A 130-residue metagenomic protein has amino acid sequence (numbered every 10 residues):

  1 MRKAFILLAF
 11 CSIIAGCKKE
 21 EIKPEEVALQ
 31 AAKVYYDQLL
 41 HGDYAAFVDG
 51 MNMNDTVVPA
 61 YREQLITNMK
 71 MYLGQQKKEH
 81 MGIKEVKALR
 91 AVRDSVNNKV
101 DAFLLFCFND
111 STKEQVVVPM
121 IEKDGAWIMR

Functional and structural regions predicted by a protein language model:
A4-I13: Sec-dependent N-terminal signal peptides
G16-H41: Short, low-complexity N-terminal intrinsically disordered segments enriched in polar/charged residues
L29-Q30, V34, A45-N97: Short solvent-exposed beta->alpha transition segments
K87-R130: Exposed beta-sheet edge and beta->alpha loop/turn motif
